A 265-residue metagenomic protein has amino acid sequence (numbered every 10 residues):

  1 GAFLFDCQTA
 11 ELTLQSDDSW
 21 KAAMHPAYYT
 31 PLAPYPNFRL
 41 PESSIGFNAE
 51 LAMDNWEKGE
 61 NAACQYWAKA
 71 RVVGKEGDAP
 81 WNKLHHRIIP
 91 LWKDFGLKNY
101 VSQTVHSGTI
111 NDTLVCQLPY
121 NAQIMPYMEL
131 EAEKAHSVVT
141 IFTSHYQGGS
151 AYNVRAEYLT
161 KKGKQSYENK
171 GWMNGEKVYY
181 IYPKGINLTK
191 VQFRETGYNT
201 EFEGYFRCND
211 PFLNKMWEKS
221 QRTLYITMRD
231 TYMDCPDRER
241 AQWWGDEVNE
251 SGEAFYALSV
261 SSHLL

Functional and structural regions predicted by a protein language model:
G1-D237, G245-D246, V260-L264: Extracellular/oxidizing-compartment recognition motifs
N249-V260: Well-ordered alpha-helical scaffold segments within catalytic/enzyme domains
